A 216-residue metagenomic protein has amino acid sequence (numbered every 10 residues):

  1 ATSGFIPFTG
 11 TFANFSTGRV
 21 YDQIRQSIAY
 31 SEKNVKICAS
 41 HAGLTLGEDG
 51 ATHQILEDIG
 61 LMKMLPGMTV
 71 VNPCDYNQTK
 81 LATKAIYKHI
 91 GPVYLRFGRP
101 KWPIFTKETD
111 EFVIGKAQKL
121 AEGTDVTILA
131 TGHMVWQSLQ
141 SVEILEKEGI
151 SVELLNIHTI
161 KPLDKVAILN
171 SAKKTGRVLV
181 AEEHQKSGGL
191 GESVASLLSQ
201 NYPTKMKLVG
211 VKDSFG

Functional and structural regions predicted by a protein language model:
A1-T127, V152: Conserved thiamine diphosphate
L46, G98-G216: Thiamine diphosphate
